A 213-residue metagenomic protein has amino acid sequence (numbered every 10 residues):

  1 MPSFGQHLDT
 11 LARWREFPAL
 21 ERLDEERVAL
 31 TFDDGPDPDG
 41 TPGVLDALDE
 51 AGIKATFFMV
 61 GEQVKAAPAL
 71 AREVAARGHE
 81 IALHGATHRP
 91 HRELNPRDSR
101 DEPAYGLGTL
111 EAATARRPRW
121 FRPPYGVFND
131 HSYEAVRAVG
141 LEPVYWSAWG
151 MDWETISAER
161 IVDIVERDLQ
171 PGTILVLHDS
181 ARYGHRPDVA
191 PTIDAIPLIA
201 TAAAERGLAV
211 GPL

Functional and structural regions predicted by a protein language model:
M1-T31, P36-A51, A69-A71, T192-I193 (+1 more regions): N-terminal pre-catalytic segment of deacetylase/amide-hydrolase enzymes
R27-V28, D49-T173, L177-P187: Metal-dependent polysaccharide deacetylase catalytic core of the NodB/CE4 family, i.e., the active-site-bearing domain
